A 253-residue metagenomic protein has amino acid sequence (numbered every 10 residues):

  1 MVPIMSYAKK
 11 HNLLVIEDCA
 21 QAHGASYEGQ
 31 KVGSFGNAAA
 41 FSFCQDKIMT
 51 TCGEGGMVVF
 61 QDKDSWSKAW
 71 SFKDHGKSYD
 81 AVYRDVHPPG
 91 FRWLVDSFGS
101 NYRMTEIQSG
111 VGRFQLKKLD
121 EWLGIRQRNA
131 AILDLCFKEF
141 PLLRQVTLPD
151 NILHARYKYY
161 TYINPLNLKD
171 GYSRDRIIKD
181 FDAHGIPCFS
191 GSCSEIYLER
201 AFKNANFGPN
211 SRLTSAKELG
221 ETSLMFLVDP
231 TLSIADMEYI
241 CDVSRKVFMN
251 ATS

Functional and structural regions predicted by a protein language model:
M1-P3, K10, S26, K63-S253: PLP-dependent aminotransferase class I/II
L13, G36-N37, L142-L143: Short, conserved active-site loop motifs that form the nucleotide-linked donor/cofactor pocket
V15-E17, F60, S190: Hydrophobic residues in well-ordered beta-strands that form the structural core
E17-C52, F91-D96: Conserved active-site segment immediately N-terminal to the catalytic lysine that forms the internal aldimine
A20-Q21, C44, E54, W70-D74 (+1 more regions): Histidine-centered beta-alpha loop that forms part of the nucleotide-sugar donor binding/catalytic region in diverse
K31-F35, V58, F207-P209: Short, hinge-like loop/turn segments at secondary-structure boundaries
F41-S42, G56-D62, R113: Short beta-strand-to-turn element immediately C-terminal to the catalytic PLP-Schiff-base lysine in fold type I
Q45, M49-T50, V59, Y79 (+1 more regions): Predominantly a Rossmann-like dinucleotide-binding segment in NAD(P)-dependent oxidoreductases
